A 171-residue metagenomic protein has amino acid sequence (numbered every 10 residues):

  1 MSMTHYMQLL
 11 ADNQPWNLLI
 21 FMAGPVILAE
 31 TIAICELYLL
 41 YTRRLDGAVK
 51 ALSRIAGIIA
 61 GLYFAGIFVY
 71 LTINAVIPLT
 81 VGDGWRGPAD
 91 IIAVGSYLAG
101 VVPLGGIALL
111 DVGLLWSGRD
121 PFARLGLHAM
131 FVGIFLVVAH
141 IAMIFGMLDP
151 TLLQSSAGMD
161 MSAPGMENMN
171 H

Functional and structural regions predicted by a protein language model:
M1-L18, L45-A48, I73-I91, L148-P164 (+1 more regions): Membrane-interface interhelical loops and short amphipathic "cap" helices that link adjacent transmembrane segments
S2-Y6, W16-Y41, L52-P78, I92-L115 (+1 more regions): Hydrophobic cores of alpha-helical transmembrane segments in multi-pass integral membrane proteins
R44-A51, G118-A123: Membrane-interfacial, low-structure loops and terminal tails that flank and connect transmembrane helices in multi-pass
D83-R86, P121-L125: Helix-boundary and loop/linker segments of multi-pass membrane transporters
V112-R124, T151-Q154: Cytosolic juxtamembrane helix at the C-terminal end of the final transmembrane segment
A139, N168-M169: Short hotspots in intrinsically disordered terminal tails
